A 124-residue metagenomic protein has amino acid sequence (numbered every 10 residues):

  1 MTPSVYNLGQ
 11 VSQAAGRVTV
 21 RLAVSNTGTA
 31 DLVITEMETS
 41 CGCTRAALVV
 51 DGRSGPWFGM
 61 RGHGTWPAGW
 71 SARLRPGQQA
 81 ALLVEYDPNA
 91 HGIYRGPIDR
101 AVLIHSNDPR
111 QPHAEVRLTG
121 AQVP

Functional and structural regions predicted by a protein language model:
M1-P124: Feature for long, exposed domains in two main contexts
